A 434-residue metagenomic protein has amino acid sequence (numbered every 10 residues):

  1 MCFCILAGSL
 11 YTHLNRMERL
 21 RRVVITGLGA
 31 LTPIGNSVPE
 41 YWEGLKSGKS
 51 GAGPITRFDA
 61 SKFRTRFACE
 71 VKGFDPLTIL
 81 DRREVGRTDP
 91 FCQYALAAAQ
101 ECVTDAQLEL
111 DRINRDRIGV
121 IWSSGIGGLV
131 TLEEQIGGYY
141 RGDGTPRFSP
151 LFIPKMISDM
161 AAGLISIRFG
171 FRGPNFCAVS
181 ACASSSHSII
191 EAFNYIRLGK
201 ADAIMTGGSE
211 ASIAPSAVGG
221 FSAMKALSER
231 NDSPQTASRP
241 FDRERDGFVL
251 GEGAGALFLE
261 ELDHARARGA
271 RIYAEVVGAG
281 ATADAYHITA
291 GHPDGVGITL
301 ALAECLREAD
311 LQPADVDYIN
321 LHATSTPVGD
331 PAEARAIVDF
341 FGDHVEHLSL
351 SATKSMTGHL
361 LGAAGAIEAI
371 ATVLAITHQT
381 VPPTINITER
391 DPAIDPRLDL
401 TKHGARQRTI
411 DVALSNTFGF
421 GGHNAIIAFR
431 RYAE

Functional and structural regions predicted by a protein language model:
C2-C4: Cysteine-centered motifs
R16-E84, A106, D263-E275, I370-I385 (+1 more regions): ACP-dependent fatty acid/polyketide chain-elongation machinery
R22-T26, G53, D232-A309, Y318 (+1 more regions): Condensing-enzyme catalytic core mediating Claisen C-C bond formation in acyl metabolism
I25, E40-W42, K46-A181, S209-V218 (+1 more regions): Conserved beta-ketoacyl condensing-enzyme motif
A95-L108, S158, L164-F169, P174-E210 (+3 more regions): Active-site-proximal alpha-helical scaffold in enzymes
C102-N114, A265-G269, L302-Y318, F340 (+1 more regions): Phosphate/pyrophosphate-binding loops at sites that engage ATP/ADP/AMP, CoA/4′-phosphopantetheine, polyphosphate
G142-S149, I190, N194, E210-A267 (+2 more regions): Glycine-/small-residue-rich "gating" segment that lines the acyl/pantetheine channel and substrate pocket
Y286-I298, T324-F341, E346, L360-I367 (+1 more regions): Short glycine/threonine-rich loop-to-helix capping motif typified by GTGT followed within a few residues by an Asp-Pro
